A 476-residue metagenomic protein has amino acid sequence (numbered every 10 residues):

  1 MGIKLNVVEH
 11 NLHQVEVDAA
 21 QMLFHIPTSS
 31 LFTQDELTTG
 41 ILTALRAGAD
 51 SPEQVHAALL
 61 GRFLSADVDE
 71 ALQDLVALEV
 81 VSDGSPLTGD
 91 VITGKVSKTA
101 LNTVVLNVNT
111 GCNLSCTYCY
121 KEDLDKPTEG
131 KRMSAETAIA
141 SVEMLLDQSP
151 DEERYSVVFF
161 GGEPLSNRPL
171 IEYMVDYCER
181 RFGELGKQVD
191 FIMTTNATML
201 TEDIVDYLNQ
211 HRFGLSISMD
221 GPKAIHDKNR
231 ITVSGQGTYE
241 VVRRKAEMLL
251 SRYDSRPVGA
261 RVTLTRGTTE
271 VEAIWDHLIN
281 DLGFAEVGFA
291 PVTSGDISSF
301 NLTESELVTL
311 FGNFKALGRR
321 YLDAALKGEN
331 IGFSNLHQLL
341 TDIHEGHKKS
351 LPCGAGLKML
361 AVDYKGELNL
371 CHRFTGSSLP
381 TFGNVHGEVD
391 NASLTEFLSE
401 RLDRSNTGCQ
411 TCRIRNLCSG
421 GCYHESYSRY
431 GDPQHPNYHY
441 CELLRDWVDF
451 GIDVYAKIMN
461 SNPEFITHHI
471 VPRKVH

Functional and structural regions predicted by a protein language model:
M1-L45, P472-K474: Acidic, low-complexity/disordered tracts enriched in E/D and polar residues
G2, A224, K228-R243, E247 (+3 more regions): Radical SAM enzyme [4Fe-4S]-AdoMet core and its adjacent flexible, acidic and glycine-rich loops/tails across
A49-L60: Short acidic, hydrophobic short linear motifs in intrinsically disordered regions
R62-F63, D67-E70, D74, L78 (+3 more regions): Conserved alpha-helical substructure of the radical SAM core
A138-V158, N167-V292: Radical SAM/AdoMet-radical enzyme domain recognition
V142-F160, F397, P436-H476: Short Fe-S-cluster ligation motifs
V308-D342, H372-S419: C-terminal accessory region of radical SAM enzymes
S399-F450: Cysteine-cluster motifs in flexible loop/terminal segments that predominantly coordinate metals
